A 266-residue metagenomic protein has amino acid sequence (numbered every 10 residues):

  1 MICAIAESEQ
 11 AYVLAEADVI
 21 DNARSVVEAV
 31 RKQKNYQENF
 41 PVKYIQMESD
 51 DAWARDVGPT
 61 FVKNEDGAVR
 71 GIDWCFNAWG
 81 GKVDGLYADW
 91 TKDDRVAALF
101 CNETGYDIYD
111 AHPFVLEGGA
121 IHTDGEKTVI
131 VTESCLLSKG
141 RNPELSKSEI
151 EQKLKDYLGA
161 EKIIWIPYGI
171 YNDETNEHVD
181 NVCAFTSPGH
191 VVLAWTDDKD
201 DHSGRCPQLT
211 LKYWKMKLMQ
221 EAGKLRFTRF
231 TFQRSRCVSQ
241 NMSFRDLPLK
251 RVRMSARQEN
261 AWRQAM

Functional and structural regions predicted by a protein language model:
M1-M266: Histidine/cysteine-enriched polar flanking segments
